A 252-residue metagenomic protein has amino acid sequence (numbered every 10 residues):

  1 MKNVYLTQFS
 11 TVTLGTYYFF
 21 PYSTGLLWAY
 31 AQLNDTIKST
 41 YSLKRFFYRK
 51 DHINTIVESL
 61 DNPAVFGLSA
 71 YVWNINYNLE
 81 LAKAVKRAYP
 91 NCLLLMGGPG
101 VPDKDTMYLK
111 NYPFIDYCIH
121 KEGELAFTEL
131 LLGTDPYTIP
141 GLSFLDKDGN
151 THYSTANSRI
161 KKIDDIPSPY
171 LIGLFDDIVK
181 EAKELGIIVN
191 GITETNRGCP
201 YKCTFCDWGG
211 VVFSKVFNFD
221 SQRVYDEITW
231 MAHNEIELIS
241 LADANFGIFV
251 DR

Functional and structural regions predicted by a protein language model:
M1-K2, D61-P63, N91, I139 (+2 more regions): A general structural motif
V4, V12, P136, L145-I192: N-terminal [4Fe-4S]-dependent radical SAM core
Y5-Q8, R45-F47, G67-V72, M96-G97 (+3 more regions): Short beta-strand segments
T13-T24: Glycine- and acidic-residue-enriched helix-capping/strand-helix junction motifs
S23, Y170-R252: Radical SAM [4Fe-4S] cluster-binding motif and immediate context
W28, L79-A82, G191, I228: Generic structural signal for well-ordered alpha-helices, preferentially at hydrophobic/aromatic core positions
Y30, W73, Y108, T128 (+3 more regions): Tryptophan-centric aromatic hotspots in well-structured domains and transmembrane helices
Y30-L33, S39-I160: Glycine-rich beta-alpha loop elements in corrinoid/cobalamin-binding modules across cobalamin-dependent enzymes
